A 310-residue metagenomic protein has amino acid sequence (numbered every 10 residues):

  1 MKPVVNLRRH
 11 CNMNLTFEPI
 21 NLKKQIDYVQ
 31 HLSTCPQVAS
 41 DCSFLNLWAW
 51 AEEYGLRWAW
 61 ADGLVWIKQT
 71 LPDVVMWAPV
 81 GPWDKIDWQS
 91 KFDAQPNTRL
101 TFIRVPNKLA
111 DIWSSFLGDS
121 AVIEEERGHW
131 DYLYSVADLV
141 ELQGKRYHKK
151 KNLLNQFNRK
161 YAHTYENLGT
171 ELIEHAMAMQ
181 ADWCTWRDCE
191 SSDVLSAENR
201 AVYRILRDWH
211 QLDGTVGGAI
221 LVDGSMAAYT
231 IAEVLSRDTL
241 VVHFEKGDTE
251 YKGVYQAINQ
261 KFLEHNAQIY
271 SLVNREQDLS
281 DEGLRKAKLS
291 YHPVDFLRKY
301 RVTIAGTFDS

Functional and structural regions predicted by a protein language model:
K2-W66, R301, F308-S310: Non-cleavable N-terminal signal-anchor transmembrane helices
F17, V38, L56-W58, G118-E126 (+2 more regions): Short secondary-structure junctions
Y28, F157, K288: A residue-level signal for conserved active-site and pocket-lining positions in enzyme catalytic cores
P36, S40-W113, L221-T249: Conserved donor-binding loop and adjoining core beta-sheet/short helix segment in diverse acyl/aminoacyl transferases
A110-I123, N152, L279-F296: Conserved active-site alpha-helix within GNAT-family acetyltransferase domains
G118-D193: Acyltransferase donor/substrate-recognition loop-hinge adjacent to the catalytic core
E171, H175-S225: Short, conserved active-site entrance elements at the starts or edges of catalytic domains
G214-A305: Aromatic (often tryptophan-rich) hydrophobic motifs at membrane interfaces
